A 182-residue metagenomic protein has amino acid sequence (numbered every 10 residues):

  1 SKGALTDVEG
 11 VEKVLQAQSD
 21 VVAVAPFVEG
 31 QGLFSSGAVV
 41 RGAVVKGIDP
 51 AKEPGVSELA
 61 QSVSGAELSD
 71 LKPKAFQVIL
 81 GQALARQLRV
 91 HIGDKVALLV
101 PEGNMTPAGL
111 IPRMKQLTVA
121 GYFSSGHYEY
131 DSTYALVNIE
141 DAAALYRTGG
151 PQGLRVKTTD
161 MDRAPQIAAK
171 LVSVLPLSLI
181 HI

Functional and structural regions predicted by a protein language model:
S1-V44, P54, G65-K74: Hydrophobic, regular-secondary-structure patches
A38-A43, P73-A75, G93, M114 (+2 more regions): Extracytoplasmic
K52-E58: Cytochrome P450 core scaffold surrounding the K-helix E-X-X-R motif and the conserved "meander" helix-loop region
E53, L84-A85, A142: A generic structural signal for short hydrophobic patches within well-formed alpha-helices
S57, I79-D94: Short, solvent-exposed hinge/capping segments at secondary-structure junctions
V63-I79, V96-S124: Beta-strand-rich non-transmembrane domains
E102-G103, L110-I180: Mechanotransmission and gating elements of multispan inner-membrane complexes involved in transport and envelope
